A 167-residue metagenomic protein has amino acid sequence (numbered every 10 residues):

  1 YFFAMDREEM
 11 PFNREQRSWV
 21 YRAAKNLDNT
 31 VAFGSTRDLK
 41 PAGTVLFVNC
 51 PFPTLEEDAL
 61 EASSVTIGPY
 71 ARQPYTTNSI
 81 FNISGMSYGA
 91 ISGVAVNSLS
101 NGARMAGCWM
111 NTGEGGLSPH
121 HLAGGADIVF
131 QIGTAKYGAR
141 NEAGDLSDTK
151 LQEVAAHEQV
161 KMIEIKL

Functional and structural regions predicted by a protein language model:
Y1-N111, G115-L167: Conserved, well-structured core domains of diverse proteins
